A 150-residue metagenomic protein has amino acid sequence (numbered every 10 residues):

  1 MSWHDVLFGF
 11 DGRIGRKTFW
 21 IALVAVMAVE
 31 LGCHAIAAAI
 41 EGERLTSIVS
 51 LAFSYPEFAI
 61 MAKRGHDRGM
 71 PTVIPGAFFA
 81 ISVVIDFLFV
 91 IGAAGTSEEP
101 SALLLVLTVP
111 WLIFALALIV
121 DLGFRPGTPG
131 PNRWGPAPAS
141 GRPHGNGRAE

Functional and structural regions predicted by a protein language model:
M1-V29, E57-T72, V120-E150: Membrane-interface extramembranous regions at the lipid-water interface
V29-P56, F78-A115, E150: Membrane-helix interface segments in multi-pass membrane proteins
T72-F78: Pore- or pathway-lining transmembrane helices of multi-pass membrane proteins that form conduits for solutes/ions
